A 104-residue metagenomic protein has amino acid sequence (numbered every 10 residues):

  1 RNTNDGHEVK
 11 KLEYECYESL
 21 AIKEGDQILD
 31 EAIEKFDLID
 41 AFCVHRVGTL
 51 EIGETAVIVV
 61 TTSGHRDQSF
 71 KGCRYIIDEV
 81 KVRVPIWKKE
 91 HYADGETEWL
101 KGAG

Functional and structural regions predicted by a protein language model:
R1-E54, G64-R74, D78-G104: N-terminal, polar/charged subdomain of small-to-medium soluble alpha/beta proteins
V60-T62: Short hydrophobic/aromatic beta-strand micro-patches that form the beta-sheet surface supporting nucleotide- or nucleic
